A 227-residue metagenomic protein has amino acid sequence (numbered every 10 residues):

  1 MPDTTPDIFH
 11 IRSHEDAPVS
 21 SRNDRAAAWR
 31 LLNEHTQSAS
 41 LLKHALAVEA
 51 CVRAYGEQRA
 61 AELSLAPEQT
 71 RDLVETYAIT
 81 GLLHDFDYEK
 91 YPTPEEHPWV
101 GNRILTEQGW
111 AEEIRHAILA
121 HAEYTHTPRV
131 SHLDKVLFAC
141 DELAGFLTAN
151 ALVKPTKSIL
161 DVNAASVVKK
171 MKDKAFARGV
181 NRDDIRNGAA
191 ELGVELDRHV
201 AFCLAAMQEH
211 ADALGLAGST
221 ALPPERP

Functional and structural regions predicted by a protein language model:
P2-I11, Q37-L42, V48-Q69, L83 (+1 more regions): Divalent metal-dependent phosphate-bond-processing catalytic cores, especially two-metal-ion Mg2+/Mn2+ enzymes that act
P2-P18, G101-H116: An acidic intrinsically disordered interaction segment
T5-A17, R22-S38: Generic N-terminal amphipathic, Lys/Arg-enriched alpha-helix
V19-A26, L42, L46, E112 (+1 more regions): Alpha-helix N-cap/helix-start motif at coil-to-helix transitions, marked by capping-box chemistry
S21-D24, L73, N163, N181: A diffuse structural propensity rather than consistent per-protein peaks
A26-R30, S40-A60, R71-G81, D85-P98: A positional/architectural concept
D72-K174: Divalent metal-dependent catalytic cores for phosphoryl transfer on phosphate-bearing substrates
